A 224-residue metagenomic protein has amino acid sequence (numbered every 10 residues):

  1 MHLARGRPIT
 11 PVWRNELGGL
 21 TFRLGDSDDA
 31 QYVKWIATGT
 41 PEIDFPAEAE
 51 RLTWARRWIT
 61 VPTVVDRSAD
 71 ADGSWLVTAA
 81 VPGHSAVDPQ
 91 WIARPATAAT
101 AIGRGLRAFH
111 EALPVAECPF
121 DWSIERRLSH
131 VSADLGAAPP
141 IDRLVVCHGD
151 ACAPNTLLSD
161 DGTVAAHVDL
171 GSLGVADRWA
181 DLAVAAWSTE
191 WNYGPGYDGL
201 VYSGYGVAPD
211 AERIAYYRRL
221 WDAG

Functional and structural regions predicted by a protein language model:
M1-H2, P82, P89-G149, S159 (+1 more regions): An alpha-helical support segment within catalytic cores of ATP-dependent transferases
M1-T10: Juxta-kinase regulatory segment immediately upstream of eukaryotic protein kinase catalytic domains
I9, G18, E212-A223: Membrane-proximal envelope and lipid/glycan-remodeling enzymes
R14-S27, Y32-V33, C118, D134-A180: Active-site acidic catalytic loop and adjacent metal/ATP-binding pocket of ATP-dependent phosphoryl transfer enzymes
L17-G19, A30-L76, V87-F109: A conserved alpha-helical element in kinase catalytic cores
D26, W54-R57, E111, P140 (+2 more regions): Solvent-exposed polar/charged
T40-I43, L144-V146, S159-A215: Active-site Asp-x-Gly
